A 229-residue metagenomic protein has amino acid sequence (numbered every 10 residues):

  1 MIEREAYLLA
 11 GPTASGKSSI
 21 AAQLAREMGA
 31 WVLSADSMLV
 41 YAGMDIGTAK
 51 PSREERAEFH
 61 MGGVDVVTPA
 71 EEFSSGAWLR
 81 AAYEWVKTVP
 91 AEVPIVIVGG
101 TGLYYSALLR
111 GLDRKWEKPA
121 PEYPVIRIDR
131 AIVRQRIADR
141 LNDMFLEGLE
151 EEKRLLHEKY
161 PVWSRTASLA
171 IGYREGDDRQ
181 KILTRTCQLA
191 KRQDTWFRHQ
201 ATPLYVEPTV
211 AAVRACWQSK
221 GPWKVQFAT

Functional and structural regions predicted by a protein language model:
M1-G29, E122-T229: Catalytic core of IPPT-family isopentenyl/dimethylallyl transferases that prenylate adenosine-containing substrates
S18-V96, Y105-W116: N-terminal phosphate/diphosphate-binding loop that engages ATP/GTP or pyrophosphate donors across diverse enzyme folds
S34, G99, R127: Short beta-strand/turn micro-motifs composed of small residues that flank or help shape donor/cofactor-binding pockets
D36, V64, G100, G148 (+1 more regions): Residue-level signal for inorganic ion chemistry
L39, L103-Y104, I132, Q188: Short alpha-helical
E58-M61, K118-E122, A201-T202: Short glycine-/polar-rich loops that comprise or flank the Walker A/P-loop and associated switch/sensor motifs
G102-L103, R110-D113, R127-A131: Short acidic/polar capping segments at secondary-structure boundaries
